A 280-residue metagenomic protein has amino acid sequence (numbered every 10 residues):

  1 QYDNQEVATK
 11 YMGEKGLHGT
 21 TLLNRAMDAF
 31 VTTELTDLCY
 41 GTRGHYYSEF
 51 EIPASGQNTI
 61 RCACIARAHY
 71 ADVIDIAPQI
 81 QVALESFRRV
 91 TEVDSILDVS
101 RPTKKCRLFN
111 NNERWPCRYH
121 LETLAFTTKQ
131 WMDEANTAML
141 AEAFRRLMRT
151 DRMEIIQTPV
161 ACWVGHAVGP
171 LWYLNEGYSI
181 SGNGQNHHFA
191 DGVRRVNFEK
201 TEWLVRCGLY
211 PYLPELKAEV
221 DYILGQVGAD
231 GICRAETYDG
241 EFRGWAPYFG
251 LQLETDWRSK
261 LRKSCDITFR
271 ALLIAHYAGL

Functional and structural regions predicted by a protein language model:
Q1-L22, Y40-I76, V93-M139, R146-L216 (+1 more regions): An alpha-helical repeat/solenoid feature that recognizes helix-turn-helix modules
G16, E34-L38, V227-G231, G279: Short alpha-helix boundary/capping elements
A29, I60, F126, Y222-A229 (+1 more regions): Alpha-helical scaffold segments in carbohydrate-active enzymes
F30-C39, Q81-L97, M148: Amphipathic alpha-helical segments within extended alpha-helical solenoids and repeat-rich scaffolds in large
R89-T91, E219, A229: Beta-rich carbohydrate-recognition and catalytic domains
L224-R243: Short, solvent-exposed beta-strand-terminating loops
